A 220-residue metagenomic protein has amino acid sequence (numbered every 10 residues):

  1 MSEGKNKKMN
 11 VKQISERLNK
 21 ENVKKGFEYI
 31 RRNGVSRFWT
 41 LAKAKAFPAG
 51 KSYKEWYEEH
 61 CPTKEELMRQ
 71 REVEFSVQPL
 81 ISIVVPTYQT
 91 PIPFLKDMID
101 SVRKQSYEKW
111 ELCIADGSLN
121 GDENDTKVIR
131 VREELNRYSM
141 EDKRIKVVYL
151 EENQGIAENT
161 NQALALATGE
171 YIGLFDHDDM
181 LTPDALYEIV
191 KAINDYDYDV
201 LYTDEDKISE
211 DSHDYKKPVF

Functional and structural regions predicted by a protein language model:
R31-R103: N-proximal low-complexity "stem/linker" segments adjacent to membrane-targeting elements
V85, C113-D116, Y202-D204: Short beta-strand segments
R103-Y149: Acidic donor-binding segment of Leloir-type glycosyltransferases
L150-A167: Glycine-rich, basic loop-to-helix element that forms the pyrophosphate-binding segment of sugar-nucleotide handling
I172: Short aromatic/hydrophobic "clamp" motif used to bind/position activated sugar donors
D176-M180, D204: The conserved acidic donor/metal-binding loop of glycosyltransferases
D184-Y215: Conserved donor NDP-sugar-binding/catalytic core segment of glycosyltransferases
